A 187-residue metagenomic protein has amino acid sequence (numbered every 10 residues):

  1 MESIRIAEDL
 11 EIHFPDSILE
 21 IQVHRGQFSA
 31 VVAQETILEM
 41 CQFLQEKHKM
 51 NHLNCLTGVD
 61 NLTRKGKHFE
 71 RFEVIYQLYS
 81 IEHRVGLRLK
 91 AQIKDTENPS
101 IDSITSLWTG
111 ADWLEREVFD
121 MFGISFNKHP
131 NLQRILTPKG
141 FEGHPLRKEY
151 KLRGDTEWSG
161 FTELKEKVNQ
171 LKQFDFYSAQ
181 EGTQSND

Functional and structural regions predicted by a protein language model:
M1-D187: Terminal low-complexity/charged segments
